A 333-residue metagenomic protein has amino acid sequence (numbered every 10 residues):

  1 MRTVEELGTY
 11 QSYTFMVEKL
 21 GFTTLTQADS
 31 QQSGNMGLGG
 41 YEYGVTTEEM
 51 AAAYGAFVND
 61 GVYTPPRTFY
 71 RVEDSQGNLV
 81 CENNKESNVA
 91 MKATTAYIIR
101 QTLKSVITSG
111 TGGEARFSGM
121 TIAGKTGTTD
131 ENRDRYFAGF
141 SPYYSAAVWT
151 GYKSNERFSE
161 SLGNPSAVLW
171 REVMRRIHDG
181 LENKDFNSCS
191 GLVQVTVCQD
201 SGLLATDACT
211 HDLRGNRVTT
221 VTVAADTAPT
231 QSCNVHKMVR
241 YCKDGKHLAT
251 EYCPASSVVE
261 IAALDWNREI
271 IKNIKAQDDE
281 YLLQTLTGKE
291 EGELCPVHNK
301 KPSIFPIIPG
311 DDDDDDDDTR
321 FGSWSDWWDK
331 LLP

Functional and structural regions predicted by a protein language model:
M1-D179: Beta-lactam-recognizing serine transpeptidase/beta-lactamase-like catalytic domain environment
E73, C81-N84, I122-A123, G127-P333: Soluble, non-transmembrane domains of envelope/secretory-pathway proteins that act on or interact with carbohydrate
